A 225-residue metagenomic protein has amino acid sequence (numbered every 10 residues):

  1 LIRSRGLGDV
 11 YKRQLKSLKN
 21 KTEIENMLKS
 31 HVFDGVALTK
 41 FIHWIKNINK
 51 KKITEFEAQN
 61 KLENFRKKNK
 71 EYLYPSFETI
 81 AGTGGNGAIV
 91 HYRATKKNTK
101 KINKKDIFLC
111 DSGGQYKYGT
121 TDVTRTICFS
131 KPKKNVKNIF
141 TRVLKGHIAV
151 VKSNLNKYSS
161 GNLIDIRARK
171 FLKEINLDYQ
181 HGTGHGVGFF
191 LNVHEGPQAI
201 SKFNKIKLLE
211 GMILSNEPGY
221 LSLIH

Functional and structural regions predicted by a protein language model:
L1-Y11, I224-H225: Single conserved hydrophobic/aromatic residue that forms the stacking wall/gate of nucleotide- or nucleobase-binding
D9, P132-I175, Q180: Conserved catalytic alpha/beta cores of large enzymes that bind or transform nucleotide phosphates and polynucleotides
K12-N26: Short His/Asp/Glu-rich catalytic/ion-coordination signatures at enzyme active sites or charged loops
E23, T120-K137: Short, compositionally biased
E55-L73, F171-L172, N176: Amphipathic alpha-helical
P75-A88, G182-P197: Short, basic/aromatic beta-hairpin or loop at an interaction surface
A88-Y118, E195-I224: Acidic/histidine-enriched ion/cofactor-binding microenvironments in catalytic or ligand-binding pockets
